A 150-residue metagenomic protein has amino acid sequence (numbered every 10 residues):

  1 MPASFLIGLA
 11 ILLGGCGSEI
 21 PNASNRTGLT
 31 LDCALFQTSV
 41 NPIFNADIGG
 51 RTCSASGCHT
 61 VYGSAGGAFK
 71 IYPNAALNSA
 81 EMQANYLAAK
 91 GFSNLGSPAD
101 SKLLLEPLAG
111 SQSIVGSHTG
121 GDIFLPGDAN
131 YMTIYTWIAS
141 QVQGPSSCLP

Functional and structural regions predicted by a protein language model:
M1-C16: Sec-dependent bacterial lipoprotein signal peptides
C16-P150: Aromatic- and Gly/Pro-enriched helix-to-coil junctions and flexible linker segments
